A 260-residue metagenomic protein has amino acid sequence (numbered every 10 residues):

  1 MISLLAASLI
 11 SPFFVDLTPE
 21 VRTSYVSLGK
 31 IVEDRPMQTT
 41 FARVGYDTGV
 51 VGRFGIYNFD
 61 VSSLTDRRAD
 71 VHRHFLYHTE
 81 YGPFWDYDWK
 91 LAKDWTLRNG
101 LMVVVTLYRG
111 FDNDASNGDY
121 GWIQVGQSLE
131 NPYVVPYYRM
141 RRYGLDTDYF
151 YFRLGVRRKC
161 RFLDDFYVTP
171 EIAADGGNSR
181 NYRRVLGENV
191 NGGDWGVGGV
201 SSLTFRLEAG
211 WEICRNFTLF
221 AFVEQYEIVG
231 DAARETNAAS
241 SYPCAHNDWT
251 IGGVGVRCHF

Functional and structural regions predicted by a protein language model:
L9-R68, I251, R257-H259: Short glycine/proline- and aromatic-enriched beta-strand/turn motifs that initiate or cap beta-hairpins
F13, D34-T40, V44, Y77-P83 (+6 more regions): Residues that define the transmembrane beta-barrel architecture of outer-membrane proteins
V15, T48-I56, A92-N99, N131-Y137 (+3 more regions): Repeated loop/turn-to-beta-strand initiation elements of outer-membrane beta-barrel proteins
P19-S27, T48, I56-L64, W89 (+8 more regions): Transmembrane beta-strands of outer-membrane beta-barrel pores
P19-V21, T40-Y46, P83-Y87, K93 (+8 more regions): Residues on the lipid-exposed face of transmembrane beta-strands in outer-membrane beta-barrel proteins
S27-D34, L64-H78, G110-G118, D146-F152 (+2 more regions): Outer-membrane beta-barrel translocator domains and adjoining extracellular loop/strand segments of Gram-negative
G118-V197, S201-L203: Detector for outer-membrane/organellar transmembrane beta-barrel domains, recognizing the amphipathic beta-strand
F205-F260: Predominantly the C-terminal beta-signal and adjacent terminal strand-loop region of outer-membrane beta-barrel
